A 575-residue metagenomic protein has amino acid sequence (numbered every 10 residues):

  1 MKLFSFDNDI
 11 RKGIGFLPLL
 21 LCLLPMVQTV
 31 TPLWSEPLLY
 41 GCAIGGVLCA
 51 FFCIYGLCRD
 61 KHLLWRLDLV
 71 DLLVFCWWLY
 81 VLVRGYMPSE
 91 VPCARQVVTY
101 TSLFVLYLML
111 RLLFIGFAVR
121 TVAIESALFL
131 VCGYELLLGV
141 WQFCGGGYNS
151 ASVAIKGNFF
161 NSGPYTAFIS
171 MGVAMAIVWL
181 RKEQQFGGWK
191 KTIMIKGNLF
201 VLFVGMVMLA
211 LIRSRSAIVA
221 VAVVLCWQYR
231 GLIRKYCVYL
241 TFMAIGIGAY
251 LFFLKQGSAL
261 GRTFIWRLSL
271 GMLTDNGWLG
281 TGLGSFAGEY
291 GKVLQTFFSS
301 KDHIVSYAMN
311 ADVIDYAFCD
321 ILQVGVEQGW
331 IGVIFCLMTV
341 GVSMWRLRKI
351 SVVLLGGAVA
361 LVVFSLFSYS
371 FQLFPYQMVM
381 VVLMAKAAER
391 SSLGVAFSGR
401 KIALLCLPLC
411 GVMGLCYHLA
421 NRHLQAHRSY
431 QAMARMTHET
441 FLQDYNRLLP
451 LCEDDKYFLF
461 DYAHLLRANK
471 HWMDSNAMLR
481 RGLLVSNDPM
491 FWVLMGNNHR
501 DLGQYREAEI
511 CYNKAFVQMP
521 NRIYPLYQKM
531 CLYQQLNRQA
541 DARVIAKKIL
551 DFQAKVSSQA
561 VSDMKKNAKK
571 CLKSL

Functional and structural regions predicted by a protein language model:
K12-V27, C42-Y55, F75-G85, R95-L112 (+5 more regions): Alpha-helical transmembrane segments of multi-pass inner-membrane proteins
S150, L283-E327: Interfacial juxtamembrane loops and adjacent helix segments that form the catalytic/substrate-binding surfaces
V238-Y250, S398-R422: Internal/C-terminal transmembrane anchor helices
L251-F264, L409-E439, Y457: Hydrophobic alpha-helical transmembrane segments in integral membrane proteins
E453-D454, S486-N487, P520, A554: Short coil turns that delineate tetratricopeptide repeat
Y457-D461, M490-L494, I523-C531, S558-D563: Alpha-solenoid helical repeat scaffolds
